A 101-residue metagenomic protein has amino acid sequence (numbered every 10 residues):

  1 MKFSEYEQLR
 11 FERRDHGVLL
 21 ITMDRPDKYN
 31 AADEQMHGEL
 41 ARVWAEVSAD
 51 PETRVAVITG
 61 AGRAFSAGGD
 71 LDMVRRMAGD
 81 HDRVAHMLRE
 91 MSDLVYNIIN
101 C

Functional and structural regions predicted by a protein language model:
M1-A61, D82, Y96: Conserved CoA-thioester-binding segment of acyl-CoA-metabolizing enzymes
F3, G60-N97: Glycine- (often His-adjacent) and acidic-residue-rich active-site loop that binds/positions the CoA thioester
N100-C101: PAS-family sensory domains
